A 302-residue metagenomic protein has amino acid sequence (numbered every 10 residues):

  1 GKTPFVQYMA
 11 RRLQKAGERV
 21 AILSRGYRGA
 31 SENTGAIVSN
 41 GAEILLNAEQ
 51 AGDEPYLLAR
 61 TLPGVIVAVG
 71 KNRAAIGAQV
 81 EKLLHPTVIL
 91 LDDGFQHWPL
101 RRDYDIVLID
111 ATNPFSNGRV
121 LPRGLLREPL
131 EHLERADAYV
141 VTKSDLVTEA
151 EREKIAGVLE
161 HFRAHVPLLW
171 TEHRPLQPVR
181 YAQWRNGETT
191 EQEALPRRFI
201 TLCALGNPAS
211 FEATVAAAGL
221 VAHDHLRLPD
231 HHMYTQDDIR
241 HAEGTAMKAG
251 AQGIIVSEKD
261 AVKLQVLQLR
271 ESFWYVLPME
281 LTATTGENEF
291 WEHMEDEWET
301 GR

Functional and structural regions predicted by a protein language model:
K2: Conserved lysine of the Walker
F5: Hydrophobic positions on the alpha1 helix immediately C-terminal to the Walker A/P-loop
R11-I22: Post-Walker A helix-loop "phosphate-sensing" segment adjacent to the P-loop in P-loop NTPases
E18, H85-P86, A249-Q252: Short, high-confidence coil segments that cap the C-terminus of an alpha-helix and link into the following beta-strand
R25-Y27, D93-F95, P208, E258-V262: Short, polar loop motifs at secondary-structure junctions
G26-R163, W170: Phosphate/Mg2+-binding loops and adjacent switch elements in nucleotide/diphosphate-handling enzyme cores
P114-G253, T300-R302: C-terminal accessory "lid"/substrate-recognition subdomains
R174-P178, L228-H232, E271-R302: Short, flexible loop segments at boundaries between secondary-structure elements
